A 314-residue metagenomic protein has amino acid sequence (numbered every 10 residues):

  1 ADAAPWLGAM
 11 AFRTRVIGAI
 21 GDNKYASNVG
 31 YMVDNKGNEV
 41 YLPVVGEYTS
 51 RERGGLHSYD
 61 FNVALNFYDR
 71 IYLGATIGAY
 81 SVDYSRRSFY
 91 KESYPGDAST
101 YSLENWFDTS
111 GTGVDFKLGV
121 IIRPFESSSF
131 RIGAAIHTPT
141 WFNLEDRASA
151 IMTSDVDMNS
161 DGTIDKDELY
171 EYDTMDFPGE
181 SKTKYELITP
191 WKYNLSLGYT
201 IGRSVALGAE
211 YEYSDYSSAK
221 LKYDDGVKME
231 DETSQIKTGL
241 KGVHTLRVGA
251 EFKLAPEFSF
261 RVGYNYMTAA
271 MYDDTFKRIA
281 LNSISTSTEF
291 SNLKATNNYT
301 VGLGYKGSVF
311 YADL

Functional and structural regions predicted by a protein language model:
A1-L314: Outer-membrane beta-barrel porins/channels
